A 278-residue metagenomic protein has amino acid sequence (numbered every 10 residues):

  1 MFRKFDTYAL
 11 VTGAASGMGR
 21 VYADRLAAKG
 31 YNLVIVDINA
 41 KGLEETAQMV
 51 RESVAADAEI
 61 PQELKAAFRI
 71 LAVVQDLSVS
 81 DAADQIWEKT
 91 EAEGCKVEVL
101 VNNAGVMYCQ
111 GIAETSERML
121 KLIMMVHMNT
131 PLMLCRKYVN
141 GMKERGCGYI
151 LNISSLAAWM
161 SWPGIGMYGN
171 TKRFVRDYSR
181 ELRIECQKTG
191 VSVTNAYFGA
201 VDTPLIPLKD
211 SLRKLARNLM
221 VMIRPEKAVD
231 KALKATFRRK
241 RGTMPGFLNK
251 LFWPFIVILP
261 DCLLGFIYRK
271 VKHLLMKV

Functional and structural regions predicted by a protein language model:
F2-V34: Canonical Rossmann dinucleotide-binding motif of NAD(H)/NADP(H)-dependent dehydrogenases/reductases, specifically
Y31-T46: Conserved glycine-rich Rossmann-like NAD(P)H-binding loop of the short-chain dehydrogenase/reductase
N103-Y108: Conserved NAD(P)H cofactor-binding loop of Rossmann-fold oxidoreductase domains
G111-M124: Substrate-binding pocket helix/loop in short-chain dehydrogenase/reductase
C135, T171: Active-site helix of classical SDR
S155: Residue(s) in the substrate-gating loop at a strand-loop-helix junction that position the organic substrate next
E185-L248: SDR active-site lid
